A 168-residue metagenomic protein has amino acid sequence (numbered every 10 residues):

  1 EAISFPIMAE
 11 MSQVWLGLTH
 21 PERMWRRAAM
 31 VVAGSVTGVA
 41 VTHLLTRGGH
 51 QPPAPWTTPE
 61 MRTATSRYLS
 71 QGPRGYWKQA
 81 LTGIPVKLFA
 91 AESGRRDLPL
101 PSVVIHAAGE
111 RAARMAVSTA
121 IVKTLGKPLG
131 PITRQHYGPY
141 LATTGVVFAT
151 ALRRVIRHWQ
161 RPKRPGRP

Functional and structural regions predicted by a protein language model:
E1-A33, S66-P131, A149-P162: Hydrophobic alpha-helical membrane segments of integral membrane proteins
M24-T63, S70, I121: Membrane helix-loop-helix hairpins that form the core translocation module of multi-pass transporters
V39-H43, G138-W159: Hydrophobic core of alpha-helical transmembrane segments in multi-pass integral membrane proteins
P52-P55, P131, W159-P168: Short, Lys/Arg-enriched, Gly/Pro-containing loop segments at transmembrane-helix junctions of multi-pass membrane
K127-T143: Interfacial loop-to-transmembrane junctions
